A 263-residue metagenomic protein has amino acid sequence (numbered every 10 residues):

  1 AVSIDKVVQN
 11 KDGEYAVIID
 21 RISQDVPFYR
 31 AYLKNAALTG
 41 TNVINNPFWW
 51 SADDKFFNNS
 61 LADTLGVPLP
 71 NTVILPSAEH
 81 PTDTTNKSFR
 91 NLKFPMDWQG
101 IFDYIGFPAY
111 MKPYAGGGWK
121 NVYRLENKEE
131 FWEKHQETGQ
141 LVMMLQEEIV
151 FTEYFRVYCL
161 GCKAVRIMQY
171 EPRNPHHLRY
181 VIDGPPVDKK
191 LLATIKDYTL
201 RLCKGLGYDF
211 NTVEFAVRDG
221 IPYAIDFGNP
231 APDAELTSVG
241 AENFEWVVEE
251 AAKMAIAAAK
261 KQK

Functional and structural regions predicted by a protein language model:
A1-I44, F48-D53, F57: ATP-binding N-terminal substructure of ATP-dependent carboxylate-amine bond-forming enzymes
A1-S3, N45, N71-I74, T212: A structural preference for short, hydrophobic beta-strand core positions in alpha/beta folds
Y15-I19, V157-C159, I221-L236: A short beta-strand motif that forms the metal-chelation/ATP-contact edge of phosphoryl-transfer active sites
Q24-D25, W50, A115-G117, V150-F151 (+3 more regions): Short, solvent-exposed loop/turn segments at secondary-structure junctions
A37-G40, F48-F155, D183-K196: Active-site nucleotide/adenylate-binding loops and adjacent lid/helix of ATP-dependent enzymes
E133-H135, M144-Q146, Y154-E171, Y223-G228: Beta-strand scaffold of nucleotide-dependent catalytic cores
N174-V181, D233-A241: A short, polar/charged loop-to-alpha-helix boundary motif
H176-A224, W246-Q262: A long amphipathic alpha-helix within ATP-dependent nucleotide-binding catalytic cores
